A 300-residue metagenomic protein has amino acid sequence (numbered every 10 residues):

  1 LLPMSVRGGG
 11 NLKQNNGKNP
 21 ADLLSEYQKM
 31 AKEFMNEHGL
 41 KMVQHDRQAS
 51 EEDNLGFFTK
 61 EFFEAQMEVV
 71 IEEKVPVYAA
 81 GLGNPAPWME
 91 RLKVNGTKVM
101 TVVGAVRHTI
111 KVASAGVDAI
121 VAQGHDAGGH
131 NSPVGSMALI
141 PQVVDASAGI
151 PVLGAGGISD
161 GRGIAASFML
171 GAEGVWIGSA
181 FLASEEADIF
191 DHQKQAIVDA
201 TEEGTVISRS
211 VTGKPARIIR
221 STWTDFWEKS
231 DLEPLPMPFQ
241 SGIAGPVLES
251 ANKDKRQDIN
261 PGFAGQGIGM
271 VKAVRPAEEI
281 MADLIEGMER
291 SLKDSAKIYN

Functional and structural regions predicted by a protein language model:
L1-S147: Active-site entrance/lid segments in N-terminal catalytic domains of soluble metabolic enzymes
G10-K32, P133, A138-P151, S159-N300: Conserved active-site-proximal phosphate/metal-binding subdomains
A155: Short hydrophobic "strand-cap" motifs at the C-terminus of beta-strands
